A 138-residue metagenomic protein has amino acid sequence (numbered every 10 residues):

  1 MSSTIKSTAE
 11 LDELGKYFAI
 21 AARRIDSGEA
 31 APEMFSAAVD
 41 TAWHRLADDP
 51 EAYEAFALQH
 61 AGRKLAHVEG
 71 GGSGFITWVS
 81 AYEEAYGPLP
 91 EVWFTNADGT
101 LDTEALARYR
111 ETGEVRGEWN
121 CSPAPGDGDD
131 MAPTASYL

Functional and structural regions predicted by a protein language model:
M1-L138: Intrinsically disordered, low-complexity, repeat-rich regions that form long N- or C-terminal tails or large
